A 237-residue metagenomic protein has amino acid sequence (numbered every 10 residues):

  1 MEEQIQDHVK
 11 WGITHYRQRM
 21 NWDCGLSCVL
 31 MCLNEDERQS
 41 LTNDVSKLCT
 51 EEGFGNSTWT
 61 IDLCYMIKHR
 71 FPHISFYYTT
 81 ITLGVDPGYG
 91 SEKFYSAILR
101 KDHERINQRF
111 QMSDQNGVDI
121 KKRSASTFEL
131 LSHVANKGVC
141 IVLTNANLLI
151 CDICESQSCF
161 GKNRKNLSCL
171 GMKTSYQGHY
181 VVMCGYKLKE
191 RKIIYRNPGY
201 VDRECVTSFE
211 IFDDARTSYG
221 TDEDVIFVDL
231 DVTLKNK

Functional and structural regions predicted by a protein language model:
M1, V134-I141, N145-K237: Noncatalytic regulatory segments and standalone regulatory/sensor domains
M1-G84, S132-N136: Active-site nucleophile-adjacent alpha helix/oxyanion-hole segment immediately C-terminal to the catalytic cysteine
I5-V9, Q39-T42, E104-R109, E155-K162 (+1 more regions): Generic detector of short, locally flexible boundary/turn motifs and exposed helical patches
R19, T58, D62, A125 (+2 more regions): Short, well-structured alpha-helical interface segments that form or flank functional binding sites
C24, L41-T42, W59, S126-T127 (+3 more regions): Helix N-cap and loop-to-helix transition residues
N43-S46, Q108-S113, L143, I193-N197: A generic short-segment signal for beta-strand/edge and adjacent turn/coil regions
L63-C64, K68-S175, I226: Predominantly the structural core of cysteine protease catalytic domains
